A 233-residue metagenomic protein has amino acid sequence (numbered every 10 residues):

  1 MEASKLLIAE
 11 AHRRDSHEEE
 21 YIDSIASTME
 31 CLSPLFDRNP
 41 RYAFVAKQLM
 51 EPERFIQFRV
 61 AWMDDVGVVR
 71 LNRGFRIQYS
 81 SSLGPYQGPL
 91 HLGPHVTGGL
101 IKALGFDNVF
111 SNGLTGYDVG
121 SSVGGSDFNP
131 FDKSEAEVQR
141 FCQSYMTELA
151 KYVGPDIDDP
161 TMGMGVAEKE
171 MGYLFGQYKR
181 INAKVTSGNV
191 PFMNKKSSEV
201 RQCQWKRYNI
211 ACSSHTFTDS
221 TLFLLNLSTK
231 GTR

Functional and structural regions predicted by a protein language model:
A3, R73-Q78, L100-G113, G188-E199: Short, hydrophobic/aliphatic alpha-helical segments
S4-E18: Generic N-terminal amphipathic, Lys/Arg-enriched alpha-helix
S4-I8, Y79-Y86, V119-G125, K151-P155: Short acidic (Asp/Glu) and glycine-rich catalytic loops that position anionic groups and cofactors
R14-D23, S27-L35: Short, low-complexity S/T/E/D/G/P-rich linear segments that nucleate or cap local secondary structure
R38-R70: Structured beta-strand/loop patches that form or line metal/cofactor-binding pockets in enzymes
W62-D64, R76, D132: Short, flexible loop/turn elements at secondary-structure junctions
V68-F106: N-terminal cap/recognition module
G113-T232: Glycine/serine-rich phosphate-binding loop and adjoining beta1-alpha1 elements at the start of nucleotide-handling
